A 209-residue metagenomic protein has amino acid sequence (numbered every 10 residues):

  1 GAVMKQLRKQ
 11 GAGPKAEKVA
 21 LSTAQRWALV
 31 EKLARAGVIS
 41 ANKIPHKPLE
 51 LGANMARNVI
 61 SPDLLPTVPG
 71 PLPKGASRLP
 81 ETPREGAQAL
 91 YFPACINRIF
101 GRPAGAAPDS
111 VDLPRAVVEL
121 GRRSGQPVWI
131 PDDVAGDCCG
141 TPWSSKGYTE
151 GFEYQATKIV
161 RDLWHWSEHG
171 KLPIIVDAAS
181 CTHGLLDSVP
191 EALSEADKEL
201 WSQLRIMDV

Functional and structural regions predicted by a protein language model:
A2-V209: Iron-sulfur cluster-binding electron-transfer modules in prokaryotic oxidoreductases
